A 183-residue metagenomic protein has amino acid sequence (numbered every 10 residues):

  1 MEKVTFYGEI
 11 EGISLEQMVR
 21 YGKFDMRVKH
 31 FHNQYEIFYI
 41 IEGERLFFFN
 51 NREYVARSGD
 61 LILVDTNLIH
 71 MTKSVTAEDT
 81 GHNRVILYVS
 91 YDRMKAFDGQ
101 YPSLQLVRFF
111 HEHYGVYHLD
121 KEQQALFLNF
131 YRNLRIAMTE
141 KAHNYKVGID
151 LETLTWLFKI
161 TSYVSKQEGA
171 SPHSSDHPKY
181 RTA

Functional and structural regions predicted by a protein language model:
M1-L61, L68, L104, G115: Generic protein-terminus/edge-of-domain signal
E2-L15, I69, K73-I136, S162-K166: A hydrophobic/aromatic-rich effector-binding and dimerization subdomain of bacterial HTH-type transcriptional regulators
R27-V28, R52, V75-A77, H173: Short, flexible, glycine/charge-rich loop motifs used to bind or transfer phosphoryl groups or to couple energy/partner
E36, N83-I86, T182: Broad gene-expression machinery/nucleic-acid interaction feature
I62-V64, L87-Y88: Short hydrophobic-aromatic micro-motifs
R84, F127, K146-I149, T153 (+1 more regions): Hydrophobic packing residues in well-ordered alpha-helices of helical domains and bundles
H113-E122, M138-I149, F158-A183: Short, Lys/Arg-enriched, Trp-marked, Pro/Gly-tolerant hinge/linker segments that flank
